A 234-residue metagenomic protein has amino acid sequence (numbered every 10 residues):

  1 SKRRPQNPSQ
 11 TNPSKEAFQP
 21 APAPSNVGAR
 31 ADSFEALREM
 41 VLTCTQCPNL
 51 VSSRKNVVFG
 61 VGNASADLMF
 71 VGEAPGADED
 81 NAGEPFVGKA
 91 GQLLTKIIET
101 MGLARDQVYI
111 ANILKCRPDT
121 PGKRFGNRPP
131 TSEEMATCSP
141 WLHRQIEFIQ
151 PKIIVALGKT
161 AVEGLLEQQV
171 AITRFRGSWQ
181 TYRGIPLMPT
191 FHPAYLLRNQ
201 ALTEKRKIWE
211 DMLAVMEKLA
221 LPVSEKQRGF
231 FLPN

Functional and structural regions predicted by a protein language model:
S1-N234: A polyanion-binding, active-site-adjacent surface
